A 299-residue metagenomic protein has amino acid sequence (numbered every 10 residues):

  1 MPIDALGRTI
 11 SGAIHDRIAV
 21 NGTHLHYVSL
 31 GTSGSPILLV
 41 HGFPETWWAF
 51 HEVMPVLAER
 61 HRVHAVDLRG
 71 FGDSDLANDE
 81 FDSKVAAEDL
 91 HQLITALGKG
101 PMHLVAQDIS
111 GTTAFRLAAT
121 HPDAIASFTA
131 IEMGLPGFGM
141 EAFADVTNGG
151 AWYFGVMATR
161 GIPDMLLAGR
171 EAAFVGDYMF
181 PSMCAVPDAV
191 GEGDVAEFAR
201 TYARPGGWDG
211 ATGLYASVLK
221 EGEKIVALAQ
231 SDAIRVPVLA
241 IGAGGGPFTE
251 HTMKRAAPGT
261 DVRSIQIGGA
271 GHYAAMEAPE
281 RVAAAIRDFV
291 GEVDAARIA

Functional and structural regions predicted by a protein language model:
P2-R17, T23-Y27, P36, H64 (+4 more regions): Flexible "cap/lid" subdomain of the alpha/beta-hydrolase fold that forms the substrate-access gate
N21, P44, K84, E280: Conserved phosphate-coordination/catalytic loops
V28-D73: Conserved HGGG/HGGXW glycine-rich cap/lid loop of the alpha/beta-hydrolase fold
T32, H41, E52, E80 (+2 more regions): Residue-level detector of alpha-helical segments with a strong bias toward transmembrane helices and their helix-loop
T46-W47, T112, G271: A short, glycine- and basic residue-enriched loop/turn that sits immediately adjacent to a domain's principal
W48-H51, P55, E88, F115 (+3 more regions): Surface-exposed alpha-helical interface segments used for non-catalytic interactions
A270-P279, A283: Catalytic histidine-centered segment of alpha/beta-hydrolase-like enzymes
